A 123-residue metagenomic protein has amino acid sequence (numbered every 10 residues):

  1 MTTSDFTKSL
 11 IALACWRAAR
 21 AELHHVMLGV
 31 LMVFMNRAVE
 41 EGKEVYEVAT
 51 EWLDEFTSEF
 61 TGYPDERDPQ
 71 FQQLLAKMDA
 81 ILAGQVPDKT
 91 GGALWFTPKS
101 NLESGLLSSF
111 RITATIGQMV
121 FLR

Functional and structural regions predicted by a protein language model:
T2-R123: Bacterial extracytoplasmic/cell-wall-associated proteins, especially those involved in peptidoglycan
